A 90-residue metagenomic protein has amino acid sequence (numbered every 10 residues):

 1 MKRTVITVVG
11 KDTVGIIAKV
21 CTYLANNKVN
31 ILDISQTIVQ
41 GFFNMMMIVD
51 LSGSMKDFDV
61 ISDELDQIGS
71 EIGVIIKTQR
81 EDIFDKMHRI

Functional and structural regions predicted by a protein language model:
M1-I90: A conserved regulatory-domain signal marking ACT and ACT-like small-molecule sensing domains and adjacent regulatory
